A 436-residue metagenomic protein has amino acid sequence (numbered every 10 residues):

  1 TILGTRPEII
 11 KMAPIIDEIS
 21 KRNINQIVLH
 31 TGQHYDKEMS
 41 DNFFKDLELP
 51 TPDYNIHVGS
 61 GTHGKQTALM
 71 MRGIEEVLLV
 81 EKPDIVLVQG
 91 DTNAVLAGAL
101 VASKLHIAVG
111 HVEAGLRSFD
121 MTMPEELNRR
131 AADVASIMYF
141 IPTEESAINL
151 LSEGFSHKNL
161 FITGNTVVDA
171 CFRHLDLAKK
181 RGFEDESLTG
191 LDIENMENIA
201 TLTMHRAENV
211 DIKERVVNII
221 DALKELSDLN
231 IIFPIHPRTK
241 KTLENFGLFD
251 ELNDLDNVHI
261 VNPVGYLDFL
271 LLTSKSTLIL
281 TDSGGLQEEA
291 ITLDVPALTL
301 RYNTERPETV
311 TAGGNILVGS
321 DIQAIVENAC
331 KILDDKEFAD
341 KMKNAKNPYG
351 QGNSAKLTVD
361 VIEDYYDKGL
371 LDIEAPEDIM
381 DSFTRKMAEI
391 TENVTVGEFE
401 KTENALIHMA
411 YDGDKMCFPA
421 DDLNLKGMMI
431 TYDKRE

Functional and structural regions predicted by a protein language model:
I2-L3, I9-S20, F43, N55-S156: Active-site and donor-binding regions of nucleotide-sugar-utilizing enzymes
I24-Q66: Conserved nucleotide-sugar phosphate-binding/catalytic loop shared by glycosyltransferases and other
Q33-D36, D41, G61, K179-K275 (+2 more regions): Donor-nucleotide binding loops and adjacent catalytic segments primarily of GT-B fold Leloir glycosyltransferases
H34, E38, A135-I212, V318: A nucleotide-sugar donor-handling region in carbohydrate enzymes
V88-Q89, L100, H111, Y139 (+1 more regions): A donor-sugar binding/catalytic signature common to diverse glycosyltransferases and related nucleotide-sugar
R306-K331, K343-A355: Change "using UDP/GDP/dTDP sugars" to "using nucleotide sugars
D334-T391: C-terminal amphipathic helix plus adjacent low-complexity, charged tail appended to glycosyltransferase catalytic
A388-L425, Y432-R435: N-terminal helix initiation/capping motif
